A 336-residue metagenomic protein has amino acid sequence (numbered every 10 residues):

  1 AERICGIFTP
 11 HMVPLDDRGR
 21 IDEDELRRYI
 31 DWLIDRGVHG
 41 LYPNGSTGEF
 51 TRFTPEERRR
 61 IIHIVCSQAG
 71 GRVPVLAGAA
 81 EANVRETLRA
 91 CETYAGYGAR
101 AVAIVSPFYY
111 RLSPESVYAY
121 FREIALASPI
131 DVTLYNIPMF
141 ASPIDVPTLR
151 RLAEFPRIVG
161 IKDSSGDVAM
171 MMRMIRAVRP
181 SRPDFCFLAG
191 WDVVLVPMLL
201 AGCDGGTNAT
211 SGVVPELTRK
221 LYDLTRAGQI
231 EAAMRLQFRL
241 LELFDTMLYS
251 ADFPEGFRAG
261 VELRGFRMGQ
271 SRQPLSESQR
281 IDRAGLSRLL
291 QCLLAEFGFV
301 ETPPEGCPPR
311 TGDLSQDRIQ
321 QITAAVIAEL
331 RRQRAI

Functional and structural regions predicted by a protein language model:
A1-T9, V13-A141: Active-site beta->alpha loop and helix N-cap motifs at the rims of alpha/beta catalytic domains
F8, T47-F50, A80, K162 (+3 more regions): Gly/Ser/Thr-rich beta-alpha loop segments that engage phosphate groups in nucleotides
L126, F140-L241, D245-A251: Catalytic alpha/beta core domains of metabolic enzymes, predominantly
V196-I336: Structured C-terminal cap/extension of enzyme domains
